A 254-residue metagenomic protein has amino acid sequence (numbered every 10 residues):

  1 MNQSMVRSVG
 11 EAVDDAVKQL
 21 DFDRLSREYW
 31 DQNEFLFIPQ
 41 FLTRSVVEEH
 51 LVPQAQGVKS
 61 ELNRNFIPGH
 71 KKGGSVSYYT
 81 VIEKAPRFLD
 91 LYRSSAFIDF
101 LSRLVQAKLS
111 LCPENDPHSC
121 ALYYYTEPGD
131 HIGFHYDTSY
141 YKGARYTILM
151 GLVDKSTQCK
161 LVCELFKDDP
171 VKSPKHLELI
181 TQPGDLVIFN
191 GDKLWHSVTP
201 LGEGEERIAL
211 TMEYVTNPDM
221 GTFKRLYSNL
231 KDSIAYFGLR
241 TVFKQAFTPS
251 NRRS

Functional and structural regions predicted by a protein language model:
N2-V9, V13-L104: Non-heme Fe(II)/2-oxoglutarate
Q32, Y78, E83-K84, R93 (+4 more regions): Generic structural "secondary-structure junction" signal
E61-L62, H176, D192-T199: Soluble, non-transmembrane catalytic domains of enzymes that act on hydrophobic metabolites at membranes
K72-S77, L122-Y123, L230-A235: Amphipathic alpha-helical surface "interface" segments used for docking/oligomerization or membrane association within
I82-P86, F166-P170, K193-V198, T211 (+1 more regions): A general structural signal for short secondary-structure boundary/capping elements
L89, D99-K193, E205-A209, T216-R225: Catalytic core of non-heme Fe(II) oxygenases with the double-stranded beta-helix
P200-S254: Non-heme Fe(II)/2-oxoglutarate
